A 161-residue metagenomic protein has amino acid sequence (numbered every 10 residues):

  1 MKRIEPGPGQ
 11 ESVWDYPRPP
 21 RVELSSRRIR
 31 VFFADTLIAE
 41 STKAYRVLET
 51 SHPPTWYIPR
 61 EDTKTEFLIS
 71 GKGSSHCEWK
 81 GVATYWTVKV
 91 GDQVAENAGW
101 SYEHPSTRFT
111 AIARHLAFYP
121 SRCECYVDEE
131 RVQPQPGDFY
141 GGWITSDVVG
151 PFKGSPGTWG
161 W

Functional and structural regions predicted by a protein language model:
M1-W161: Terminal leader/tail segments of proteins
